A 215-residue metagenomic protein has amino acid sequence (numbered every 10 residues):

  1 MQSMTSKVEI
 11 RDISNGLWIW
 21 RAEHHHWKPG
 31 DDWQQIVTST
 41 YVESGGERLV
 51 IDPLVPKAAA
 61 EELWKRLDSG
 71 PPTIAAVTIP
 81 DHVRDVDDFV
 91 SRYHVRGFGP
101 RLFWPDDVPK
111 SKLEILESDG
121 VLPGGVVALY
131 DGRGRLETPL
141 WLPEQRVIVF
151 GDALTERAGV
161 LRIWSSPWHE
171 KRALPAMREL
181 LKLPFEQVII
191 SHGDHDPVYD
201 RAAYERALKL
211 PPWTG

Functional and structural regions predicted by a protein language model:
M1-Y41: Short, compositionally biased "basic patch" segments
Q2-T5, E9-R11, A22-H25, R48-K57 (+1 more regions): Metallo-beta-lactamase
H25-I74: Pre-active-site segment of Zn-dependent metallo-hydrolases
V55-R101, Q187: Active-site metal-binding motif and surrounding structural segment of the metallo-beta-lactamase
R84, P105-D107, P197: Generic structural signal for helix capping and beta-alpha/helix-loop junctions
P105-E114, A158: Short, charged, surface-exposed secondary-structure boundary motifs
K112-L142: Internal catalytic-core helix/loop-beta-alpha segment that presents or stabilizes conserved functional determinants
